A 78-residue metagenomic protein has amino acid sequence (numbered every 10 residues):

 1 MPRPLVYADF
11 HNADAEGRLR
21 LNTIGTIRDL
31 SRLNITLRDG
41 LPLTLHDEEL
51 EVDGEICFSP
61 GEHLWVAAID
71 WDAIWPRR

Functional and structural regions predicted by a protein language model:
V6-G25: Short, basic/aromatic beta-hairpin or loop at an interaction surface
T23-L33: Short alpha-helix capping/helix-loop boundary micro-motifs
T36-L37: Short, well-ordered loop/turn sites that connect or cap secondary structure elements
L50-G61: Short beta-strand-centered aromatic/proline hotspots
E62-W71: Short, solvent-exposed secondary-structure boundary/capping segments
